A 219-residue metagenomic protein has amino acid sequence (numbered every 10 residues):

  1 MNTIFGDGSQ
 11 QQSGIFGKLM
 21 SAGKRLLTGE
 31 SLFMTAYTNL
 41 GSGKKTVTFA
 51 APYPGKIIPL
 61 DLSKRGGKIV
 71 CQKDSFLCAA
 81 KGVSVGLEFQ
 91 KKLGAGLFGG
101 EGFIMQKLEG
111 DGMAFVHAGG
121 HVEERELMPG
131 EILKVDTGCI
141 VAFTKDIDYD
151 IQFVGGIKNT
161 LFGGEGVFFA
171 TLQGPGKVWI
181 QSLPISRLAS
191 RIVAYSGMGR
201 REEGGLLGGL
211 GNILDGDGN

Functional and structural regions predicted by a protein language model:
M1-N219: Composition-driven recognition of glycine/serine/threonine/acidic- and proline-rich low-complexity segments and repeats
